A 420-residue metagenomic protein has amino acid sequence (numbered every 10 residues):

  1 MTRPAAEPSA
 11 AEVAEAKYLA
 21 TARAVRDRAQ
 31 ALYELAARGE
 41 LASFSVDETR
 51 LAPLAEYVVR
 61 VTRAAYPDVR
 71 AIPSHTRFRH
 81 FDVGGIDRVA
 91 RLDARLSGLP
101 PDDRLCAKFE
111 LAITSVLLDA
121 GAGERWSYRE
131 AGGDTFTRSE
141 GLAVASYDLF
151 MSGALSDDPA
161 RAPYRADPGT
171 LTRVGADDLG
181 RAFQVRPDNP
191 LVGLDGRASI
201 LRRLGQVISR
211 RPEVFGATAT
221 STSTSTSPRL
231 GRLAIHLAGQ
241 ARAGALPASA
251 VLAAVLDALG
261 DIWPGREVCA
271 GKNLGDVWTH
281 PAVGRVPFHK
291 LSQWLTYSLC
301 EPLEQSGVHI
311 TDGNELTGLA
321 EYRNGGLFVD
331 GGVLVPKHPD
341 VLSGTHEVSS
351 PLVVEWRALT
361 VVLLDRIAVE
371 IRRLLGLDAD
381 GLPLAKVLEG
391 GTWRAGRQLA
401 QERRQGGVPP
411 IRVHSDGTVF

Functional and structural regions predicted by a protein language model:
T2-S306, G313-D340, P351-F420: Extended, well-ordered protein cores
